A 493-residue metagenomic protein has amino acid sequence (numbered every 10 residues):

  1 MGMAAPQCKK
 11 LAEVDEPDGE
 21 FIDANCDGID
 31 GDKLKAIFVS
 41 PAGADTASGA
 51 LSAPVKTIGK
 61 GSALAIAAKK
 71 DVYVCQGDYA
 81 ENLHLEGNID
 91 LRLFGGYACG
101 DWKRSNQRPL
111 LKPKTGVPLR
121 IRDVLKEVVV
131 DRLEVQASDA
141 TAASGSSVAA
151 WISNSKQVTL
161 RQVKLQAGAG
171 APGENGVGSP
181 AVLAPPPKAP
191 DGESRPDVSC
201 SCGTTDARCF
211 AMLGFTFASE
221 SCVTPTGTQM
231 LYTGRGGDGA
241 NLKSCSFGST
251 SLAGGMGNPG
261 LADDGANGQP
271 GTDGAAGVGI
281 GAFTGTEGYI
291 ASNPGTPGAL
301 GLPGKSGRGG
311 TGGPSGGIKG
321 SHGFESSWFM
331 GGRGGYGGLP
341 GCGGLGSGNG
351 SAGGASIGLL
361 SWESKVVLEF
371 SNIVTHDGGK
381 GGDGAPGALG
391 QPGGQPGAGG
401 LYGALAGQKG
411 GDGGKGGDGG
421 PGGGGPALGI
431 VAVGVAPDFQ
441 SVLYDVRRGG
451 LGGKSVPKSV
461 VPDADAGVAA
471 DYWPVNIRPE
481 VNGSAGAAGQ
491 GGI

Functional and structural regions predicted by a protein language model:
M1-A47: Extracellular calcium-associated, cysteine-rich motifs in secreted modular proteins
K35, K70, E81, I89-L91 (+11 more regions): The right-handed parallel beta-helix/beta-solenoid scaffold, focusing on the short coil/turn and N-cap positions
P41-V74, Y79, H84: Acidic Gly/Asp/Thr-rich repetitive segments characteristic of extracellular carbohydrate-active and adhesion proteins
I58-I66, Y79-N88, D101-R104, P118-V124 (+2 more regions): Short, T/G/N/S-enriched strand-turn elements that build extracellular solenoid repeat scaffolds
L85-L91, I121-V128, W151-V158, F283 (+4 more regions): Right-handed parallel beta-helix/beta-solenoid
D90, G95, E127-A137, Q157-A169 (+5 more regions): Right-handed parallel beta-helix
D90-G145, A169-A171, P180-V182: Right-handed parallel beta-helix/beta-spiral solenoid domain characteristic of secreted/periplasmic
A142-S147, Q166-I357, H376-A427, R448-I493: Glycine-centric low-complexity/flexibility signal
